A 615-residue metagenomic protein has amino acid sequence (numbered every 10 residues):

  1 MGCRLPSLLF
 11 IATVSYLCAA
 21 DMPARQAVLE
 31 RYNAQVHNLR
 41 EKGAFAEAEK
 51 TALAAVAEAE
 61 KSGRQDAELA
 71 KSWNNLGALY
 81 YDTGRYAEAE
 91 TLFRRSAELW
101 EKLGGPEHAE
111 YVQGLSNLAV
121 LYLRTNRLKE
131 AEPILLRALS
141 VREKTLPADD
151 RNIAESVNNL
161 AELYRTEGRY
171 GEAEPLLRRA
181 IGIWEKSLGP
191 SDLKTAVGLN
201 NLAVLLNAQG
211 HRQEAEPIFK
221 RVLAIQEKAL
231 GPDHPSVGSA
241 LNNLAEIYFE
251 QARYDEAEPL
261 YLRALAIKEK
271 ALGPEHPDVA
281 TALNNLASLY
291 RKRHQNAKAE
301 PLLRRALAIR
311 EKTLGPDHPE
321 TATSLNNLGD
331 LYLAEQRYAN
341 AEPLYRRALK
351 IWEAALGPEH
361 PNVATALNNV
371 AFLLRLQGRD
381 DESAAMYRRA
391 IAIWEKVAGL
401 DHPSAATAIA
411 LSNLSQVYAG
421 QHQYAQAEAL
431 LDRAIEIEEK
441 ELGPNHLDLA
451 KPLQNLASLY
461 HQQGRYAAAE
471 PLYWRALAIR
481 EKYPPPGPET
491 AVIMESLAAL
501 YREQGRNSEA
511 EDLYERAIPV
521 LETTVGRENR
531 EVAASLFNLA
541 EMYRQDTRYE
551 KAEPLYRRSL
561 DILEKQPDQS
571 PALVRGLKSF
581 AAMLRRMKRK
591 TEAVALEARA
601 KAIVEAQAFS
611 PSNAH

Functional and structural regions predicted by a protein language model:
P6-Y16: Bacterial N-terminal signal peptides
L17-A46, K50: N-terminal leader/linker segments that initiate helical-solenoid repeat arrays
M22-P23, K61-R64, K102-P106, K144-A148 (+11 more regions): Short coil/turn linkers that connect adjacent helices within long alpha-helical scaffolds, especially alpha-solenoid
E30-E41, E68-D82, A109-R124, R151-T166 (+10 more regions): Conserved alpha-helical positions within TPR/SEL1-like repeat arrays
S579-H615: Terminal, low-structured helical/coil segments at or just beyond the last alpha-helical repeat
